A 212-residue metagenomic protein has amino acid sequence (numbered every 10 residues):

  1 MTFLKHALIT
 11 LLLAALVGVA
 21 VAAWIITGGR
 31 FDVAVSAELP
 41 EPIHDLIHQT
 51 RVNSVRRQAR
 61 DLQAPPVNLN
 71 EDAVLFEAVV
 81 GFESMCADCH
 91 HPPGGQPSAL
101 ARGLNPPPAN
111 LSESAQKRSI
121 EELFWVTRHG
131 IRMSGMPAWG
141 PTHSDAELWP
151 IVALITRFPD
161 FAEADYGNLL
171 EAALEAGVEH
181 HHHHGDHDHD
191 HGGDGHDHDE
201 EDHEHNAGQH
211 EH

Functional and structural regions predicted by a protein language model:
M1-L4, Q209-E211: Short, low-complexity, intrinsically disordered N-terminal peptides in bacterial proteins
T2-F76, V80, W139-L154, A172-H187: Periplasmic c-type cytochrome electron-transfer domains
D72-A73, P106-E122, A138-L148: Electron-transfer interface patches adjacent to heme c in soluble/periplasmic c-type cytochromes and di-/multiheme
V79-P106, R132-A138, D160-A162: Periplasmic/extracellular electron-transfer cofactor-ligation site, primarily the c-type cytochrome heme-c attachment
L104, A138-H212: Flexible coil segments in periplasmic/lumen-exposed cytochrome c-class electron-transfer proteins
E122-M133: Primarily secretory-pathway and cell-envelope proteins
